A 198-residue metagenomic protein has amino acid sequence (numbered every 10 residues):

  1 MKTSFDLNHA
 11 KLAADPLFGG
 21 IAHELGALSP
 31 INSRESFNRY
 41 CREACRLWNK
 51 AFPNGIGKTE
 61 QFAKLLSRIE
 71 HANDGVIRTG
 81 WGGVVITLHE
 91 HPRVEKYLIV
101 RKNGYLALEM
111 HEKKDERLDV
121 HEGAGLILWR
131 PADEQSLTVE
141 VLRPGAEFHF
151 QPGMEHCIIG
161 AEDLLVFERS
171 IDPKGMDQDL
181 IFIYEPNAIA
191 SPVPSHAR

Functional and structural regions predicted by a protein language model:
M1-V94, A107, E140, I183 (+1 more regions): A short, N-terminal "cap"/entry segment at the start of jelly-roll beta-barrel domains of the cupin/DSBH fold
V94-K114, L142: Conserved short histidine dyad/triad with adjacent acidic residue
Y97, R117-D119, E162-P186: A short hydrophobic beta-strand segment most commonly corresponding to one strand of the jelly-roll/cupin
K102, E112-A132: Glycine- and acidic-residue-biased ligand/ion/polar-headgroup-sensing regions
P131-E155: Short acidic-glycine-tyrosine-enriched beta hairpin
G153, D172, I189-H196: Beta-strand/loop edge motif enriched in small/polar residues
I158-G160: Asparagine-centered strand-capping/turn motif at beta-strand->loop junctions
